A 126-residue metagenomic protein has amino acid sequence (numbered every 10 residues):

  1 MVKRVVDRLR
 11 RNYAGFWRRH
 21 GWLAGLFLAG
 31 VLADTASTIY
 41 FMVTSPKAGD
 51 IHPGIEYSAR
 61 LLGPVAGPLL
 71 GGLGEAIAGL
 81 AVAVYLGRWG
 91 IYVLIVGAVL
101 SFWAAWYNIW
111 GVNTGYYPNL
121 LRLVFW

Functional and structural regions predicted by a protein language model:
V2-W126: Hydrophobic alpha-helical segments at protein termini of multi-pass membrane proteins
